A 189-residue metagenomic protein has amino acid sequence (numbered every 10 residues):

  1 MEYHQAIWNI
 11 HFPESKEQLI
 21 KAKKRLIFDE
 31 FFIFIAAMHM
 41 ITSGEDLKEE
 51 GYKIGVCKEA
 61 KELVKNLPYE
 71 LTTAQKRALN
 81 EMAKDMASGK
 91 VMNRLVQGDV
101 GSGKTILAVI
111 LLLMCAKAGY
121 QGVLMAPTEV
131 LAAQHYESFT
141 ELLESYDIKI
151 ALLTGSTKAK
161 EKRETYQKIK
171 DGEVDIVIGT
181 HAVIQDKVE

Functional and structural regions predicted by a protein language model:
M1-N66: Upstream accessory/linker segments immediately N-terminal to the RecA-like ATPase cores of bacterial MutS and a subset
E49-Q97: Conserved pre-motif I regulatory segment
Y69, E81-S88, M92, M114 (+4 more regions): Conserved helix-loop functional segments at active or binding sites
N93, L107-Y136, E144-K149: Conserved SF1/SF2 helicase motif Ia
G103: Conserved glycine(s) of the Walker
L131-K168: Conserved helix-turn-beta segment of the N-terminal RecA-like "Helicase ATP-binding" lobe in SF1/SF2 helicases
S156-V177, I184-E189: Conserved motor-coupling elements within RecA-like helicase/translocase cores
